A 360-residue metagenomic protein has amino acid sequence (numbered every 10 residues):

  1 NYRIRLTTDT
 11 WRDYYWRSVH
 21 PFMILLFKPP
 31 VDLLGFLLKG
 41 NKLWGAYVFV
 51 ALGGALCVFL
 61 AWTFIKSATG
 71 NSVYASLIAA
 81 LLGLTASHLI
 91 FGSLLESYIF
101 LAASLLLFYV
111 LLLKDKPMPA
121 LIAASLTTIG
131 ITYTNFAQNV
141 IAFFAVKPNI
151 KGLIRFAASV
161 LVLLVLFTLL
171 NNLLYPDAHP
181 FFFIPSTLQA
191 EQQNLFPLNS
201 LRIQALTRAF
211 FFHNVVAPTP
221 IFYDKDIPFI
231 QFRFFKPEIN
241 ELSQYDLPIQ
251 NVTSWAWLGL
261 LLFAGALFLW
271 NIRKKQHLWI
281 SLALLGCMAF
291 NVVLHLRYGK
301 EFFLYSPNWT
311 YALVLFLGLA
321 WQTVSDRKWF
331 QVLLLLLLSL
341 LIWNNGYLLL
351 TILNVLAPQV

Functional and structural regions predicted by a protein language model:
N1-D13, F156-T219: Aromatic-rich transmembrane-lumenal/periplasmic boundary elements in polytopic membrane proteins
R12-G40, W44: Short hydrophobic/aromatic helix or loop-helix immediately within or flanking a transmembrane segment in polytopic
V48-A68, F263-L267: Transmembrane-helix motifs of polytopic, lipid-linked glycan transferases
A61-L84, H277, L282: Transmembrane-helix signature of polytopic, membrane-embedded enzymes that assemble or transfer cell-envelope glycans
S93-Y98: Short acidic/glycine- and proline-prone juxtamembrane loop motifs at membrane-interface regions of multi-pass membrane
F100-A120, A312-F316: Specific aromatic-rich, kink-prone transmembrane helix
M118-P148, S159, L163, L336-L337: Membrane-interface alpha helices of multi-pass inner-membrane proteins
I227-P228, F232-K236, S243, Q250-K275: Hydrophobic, aromatic-rich transmembrane alpha-helices and their immediate juxtamembrane boundary segments
